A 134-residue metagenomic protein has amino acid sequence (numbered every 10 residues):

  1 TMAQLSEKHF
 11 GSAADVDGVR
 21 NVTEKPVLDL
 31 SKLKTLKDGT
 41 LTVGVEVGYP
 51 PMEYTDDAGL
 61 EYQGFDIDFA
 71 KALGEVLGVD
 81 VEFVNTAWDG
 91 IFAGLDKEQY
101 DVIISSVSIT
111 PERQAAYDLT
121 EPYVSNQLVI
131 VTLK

Functional and structural regions predicted by a protein language model:
T1-V27, I67-V76, K134: Extended ligand-binding regions for polar small-molecule ligands
M2, V47, V107-S108, K134: Short secondary-structure boundary segments
V22-K32, L36-S106: Extracytoplasmic small-molecule ligand-binding "clamshell" domains of the periplasmic binding protein/Venus flytrap
V79, A87-G90, S108-A115, L119-K134: A conserved helix-loop-strand patch within extracytoplasmic ligand-binding domains of the periplasmic binding
